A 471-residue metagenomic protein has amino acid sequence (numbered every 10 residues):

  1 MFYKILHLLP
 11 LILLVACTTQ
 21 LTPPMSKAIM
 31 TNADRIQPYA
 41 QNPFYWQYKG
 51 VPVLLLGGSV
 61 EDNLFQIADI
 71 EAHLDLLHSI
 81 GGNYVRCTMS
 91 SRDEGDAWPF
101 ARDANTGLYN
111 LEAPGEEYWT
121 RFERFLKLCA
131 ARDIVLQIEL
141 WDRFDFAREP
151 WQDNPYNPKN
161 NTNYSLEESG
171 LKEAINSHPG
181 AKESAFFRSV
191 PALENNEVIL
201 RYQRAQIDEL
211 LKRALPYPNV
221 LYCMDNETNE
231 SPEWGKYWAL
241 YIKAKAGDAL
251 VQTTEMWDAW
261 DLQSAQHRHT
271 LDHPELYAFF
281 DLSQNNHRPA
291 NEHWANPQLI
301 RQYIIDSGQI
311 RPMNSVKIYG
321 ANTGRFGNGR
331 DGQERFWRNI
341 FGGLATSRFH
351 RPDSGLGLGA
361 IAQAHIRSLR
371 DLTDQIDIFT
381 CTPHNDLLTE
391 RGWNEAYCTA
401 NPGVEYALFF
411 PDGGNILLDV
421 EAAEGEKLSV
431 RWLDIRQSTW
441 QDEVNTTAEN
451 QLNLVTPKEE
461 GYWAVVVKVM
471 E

Functional and structural regions predicted by a protein language model:
F2-L11: Sec-dependent signal peptide recognition, specifically the positively charged N-region followed immediately by
P23-I36: N-terminal low-complexity, Pro/Thr/Ser-rich intrinsically disordered segments that act as propeptides or flexible
A33-R35, A40-Y277, P289: Active-site mouth of glycoside hydrolases
Y202-A205, P216-Q363: Extracellular glycoside hydrolase catalytic/binding regions
P312, G320-T323, N328-V444, V455-E471: Aromatic- and carboxylate-lined catalytic core of secreted/periplasmic carbohydrate-active enzymes
N450-L452: Short strand-edge motifs at loop-to-beta-strand transitions and within beta-strands of extracellular beta-rich domains
